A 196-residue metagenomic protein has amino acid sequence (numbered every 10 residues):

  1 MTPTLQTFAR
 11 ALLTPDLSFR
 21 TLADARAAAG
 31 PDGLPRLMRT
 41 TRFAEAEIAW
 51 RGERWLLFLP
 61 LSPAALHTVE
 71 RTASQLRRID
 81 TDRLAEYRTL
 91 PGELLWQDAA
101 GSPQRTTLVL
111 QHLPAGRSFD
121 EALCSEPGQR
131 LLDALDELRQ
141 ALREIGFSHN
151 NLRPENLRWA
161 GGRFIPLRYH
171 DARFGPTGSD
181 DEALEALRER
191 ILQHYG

Functional and structural regions predicted by a protein language model:
M1-L37, T68-T72: Juxta-kinase regulatory segment immediately upstream of eukaryotic protein kinase catalytic domains
A23-R26, Q75, E93-L95, R105 (+1 more regions): Nucleic acid-processing catalytic cores of prokaryotic defense/repair systems
T41-E86: ATP-binding glycine-rich loop module of kinase domains
E47, L113, R158-W159: Conserved hydrophobic "DFG−1" position in protein kinase catalytic cores
W55, R83, V109, I165-R168: Protein kinase-like catalytic core scaffold
E86-L131: Conserved structural core of kinase catalytic domains
D120-E155, R163: Conserved kinase catalytic-core helix
S148, R153-Y195: Catalytic activation segment of kinase domains across protein kinase-like and atypical kinase folds
